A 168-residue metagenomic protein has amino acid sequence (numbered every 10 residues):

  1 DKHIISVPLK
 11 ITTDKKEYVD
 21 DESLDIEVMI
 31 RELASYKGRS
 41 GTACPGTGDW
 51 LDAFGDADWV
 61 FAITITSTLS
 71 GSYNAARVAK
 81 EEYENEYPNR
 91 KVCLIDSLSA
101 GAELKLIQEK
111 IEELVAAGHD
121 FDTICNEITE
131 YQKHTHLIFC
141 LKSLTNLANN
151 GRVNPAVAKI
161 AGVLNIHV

Functional and structural regions predicted by a protein language model:
D1-P45: N-terminal glycine-rich anion-binding loop in soluble enzyme alpha/beta folds
D1-T12, T68-S72, A76-E81, R90-C93 (+1 more regions): Mixed-charge interfacial surface used for oligomerization/domain docking and macromolecular partner engagement
M29-R31, D58-W59, P88-K91, T135-I138: A short alpha-helix capping/helix-coil boundary motif
L33-Y36, A57, Y131: Alpha-helix boundary/capping residues
G41, A62, L94: Short catalytic-loop micro-motif centered on adjacent basic/acidic residues
P45-K80, E84-N85: Active-site cofactor/cluster-binding pocket
